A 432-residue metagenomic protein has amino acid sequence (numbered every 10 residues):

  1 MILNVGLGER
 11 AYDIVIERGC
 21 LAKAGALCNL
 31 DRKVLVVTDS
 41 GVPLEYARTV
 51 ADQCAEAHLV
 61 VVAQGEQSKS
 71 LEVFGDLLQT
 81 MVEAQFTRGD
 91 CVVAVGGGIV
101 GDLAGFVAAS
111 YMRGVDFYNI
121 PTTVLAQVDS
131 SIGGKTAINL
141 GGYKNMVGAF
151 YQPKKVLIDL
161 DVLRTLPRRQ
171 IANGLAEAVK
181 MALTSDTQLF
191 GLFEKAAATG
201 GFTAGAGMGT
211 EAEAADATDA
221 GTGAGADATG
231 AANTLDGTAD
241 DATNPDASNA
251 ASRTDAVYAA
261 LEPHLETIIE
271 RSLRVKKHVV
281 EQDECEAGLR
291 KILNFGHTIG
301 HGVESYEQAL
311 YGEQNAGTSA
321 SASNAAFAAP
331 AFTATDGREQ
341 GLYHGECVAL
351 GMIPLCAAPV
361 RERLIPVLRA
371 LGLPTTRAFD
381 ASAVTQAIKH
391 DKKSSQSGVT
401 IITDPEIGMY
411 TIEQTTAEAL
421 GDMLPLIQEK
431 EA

Functional and structural regions predicted by a protein language model:
M1-C91: ATP/NTP phosphate-donor binding region
A11, A176-V179, R361-A432: C-terminal charged capping/lid subdomain of soluble metabolic enzymes
V15, N29, F106-T203, E406: A glycine/threonine-rich phosphate-anchoring loop and its flanking beta-alpha core in nucleotide/phosphate-binding
E17, V36, S70, P121 (+4 more regions): Residue-level signal for inorganic ion chemistry
L78-V95, A104-N119: Non-catalytic interfacial helical region
I99-F106, Q127-V128, H301-G302: Short glycine/serine/threonine-rich phosphate/pyrophosphate-binding segments that cradle anionic phosphate groups
G200-G205, S252-A383: Active-site segments that bind and position negatively charged phosphate/pyrophosphate groups
G205-N233, D241-A242, D246-N249, S319-S321: Small-residue-biased low-complexity repeat regions
